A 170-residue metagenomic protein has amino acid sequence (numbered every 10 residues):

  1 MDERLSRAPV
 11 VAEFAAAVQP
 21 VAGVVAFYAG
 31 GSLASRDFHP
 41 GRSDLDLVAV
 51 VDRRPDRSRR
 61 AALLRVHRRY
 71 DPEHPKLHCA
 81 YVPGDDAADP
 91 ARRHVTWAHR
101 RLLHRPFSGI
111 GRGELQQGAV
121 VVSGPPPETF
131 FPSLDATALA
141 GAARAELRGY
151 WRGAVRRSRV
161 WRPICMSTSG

Functional and structural regions predicted by a protein language model:
M1-Y28, S58-R59: Helical scaffold of the NTase/Pol beta-like nucleotidyltransferase catalytic core
E3, R60-I164, T168: Conserved NTP/Mg2+-binding pocket subregion across the NTase superfamily
R7, D46, T168-G170: Generic low-polarity alpha-helical segments
E13, V24, G31-L33, R65 (+1 more regions): Residue-level detector of functional hotspots within protein domains
P20-G23, G41, E73: Short, structurally constrained coil/turn elements that cap an alpha-helix or connect an alpha-helix to the following
G31, S35-L63, K76-Y81: Catalytic metal-binding acidic patch
